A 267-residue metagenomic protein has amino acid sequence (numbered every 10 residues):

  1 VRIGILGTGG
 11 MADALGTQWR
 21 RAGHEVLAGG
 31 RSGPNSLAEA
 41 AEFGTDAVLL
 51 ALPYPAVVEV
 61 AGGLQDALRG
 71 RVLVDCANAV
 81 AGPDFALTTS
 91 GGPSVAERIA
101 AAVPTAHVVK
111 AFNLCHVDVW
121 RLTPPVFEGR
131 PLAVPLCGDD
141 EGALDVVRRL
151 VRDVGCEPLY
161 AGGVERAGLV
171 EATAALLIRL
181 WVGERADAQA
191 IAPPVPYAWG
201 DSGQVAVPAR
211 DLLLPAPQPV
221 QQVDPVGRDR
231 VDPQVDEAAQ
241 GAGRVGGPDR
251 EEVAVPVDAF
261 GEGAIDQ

Functional and structural regions predicted by a protein language model:
V1-E39: NAD(P)+-binding Rossmann beta1-loop-alpha1 motif at the extreme N-terminus of oxidoreductases
R2, E25, D46, A133 (+1 more regions): Residues at the starts of beta-strands that form the adenosine-phosphate
L6, G129-P217: Active-site-lining helix/loop region of Rossmann-like oxidoreductase modules
A14, Q18, A102, L150: Rossmann-fold NAD(P)-dependent oxidoreductase module
L37-P83: Rossmann-like NAD(P)-binding element
A77-D118, L122-V126: Rossmann-fold NAD(P)-binding glycine/threonine-rich loop
A216, P225, P233, A238-A242 (+3 more regions): Short linear motifs in low-complexity or flexible loops
